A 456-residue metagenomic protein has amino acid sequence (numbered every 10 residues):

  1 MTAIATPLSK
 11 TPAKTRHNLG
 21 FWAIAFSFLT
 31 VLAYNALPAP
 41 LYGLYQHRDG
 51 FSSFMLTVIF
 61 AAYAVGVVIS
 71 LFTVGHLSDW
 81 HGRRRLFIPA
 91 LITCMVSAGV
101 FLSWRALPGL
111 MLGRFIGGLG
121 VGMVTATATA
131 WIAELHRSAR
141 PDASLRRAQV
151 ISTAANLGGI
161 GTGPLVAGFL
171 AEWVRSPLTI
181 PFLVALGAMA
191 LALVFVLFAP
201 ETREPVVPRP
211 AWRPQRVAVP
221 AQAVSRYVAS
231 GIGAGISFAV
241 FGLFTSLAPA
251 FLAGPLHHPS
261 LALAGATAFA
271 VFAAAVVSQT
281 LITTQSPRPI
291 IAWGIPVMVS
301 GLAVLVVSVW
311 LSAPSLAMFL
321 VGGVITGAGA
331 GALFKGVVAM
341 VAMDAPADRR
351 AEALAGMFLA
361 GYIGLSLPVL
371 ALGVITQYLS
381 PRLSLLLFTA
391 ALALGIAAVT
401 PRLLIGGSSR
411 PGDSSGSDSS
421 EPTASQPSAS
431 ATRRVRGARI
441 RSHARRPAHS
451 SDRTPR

Functional and structural regions predicted by a protein language model:
G50, G82, S103-P108, R175 (+1 more regions): Helix-breaking motifs and short loop linkers at transmembrane-helix boundaries and internal kinks in secondary membrane
V68-A106: Conserved MFS/SLC helix-loop-helix module at the cytosolic interface between two early adjacent transmembrane helices
P108-G120, A317-I325: Paired small-residue
F115-A154: Cytoplasmic helix-loop-helix junction between adjacent transmembrane helices in 12-TM secondary transporters
V150-L197: Helix-loop-helix hairpin linking two adjacent transmembrane segments in secondary transporters
A264-P287, V297, G301: Transmembrane alpha-helices of Major Facilitator/SLC transporters
I290-K335: C-terminal transmembrane helical hairpin of 12-TM major facilitator-type secondary transporters
V338-P381, F388-T389: A late C-terminal transmembrane helix in Major Facilitator Superfamily
